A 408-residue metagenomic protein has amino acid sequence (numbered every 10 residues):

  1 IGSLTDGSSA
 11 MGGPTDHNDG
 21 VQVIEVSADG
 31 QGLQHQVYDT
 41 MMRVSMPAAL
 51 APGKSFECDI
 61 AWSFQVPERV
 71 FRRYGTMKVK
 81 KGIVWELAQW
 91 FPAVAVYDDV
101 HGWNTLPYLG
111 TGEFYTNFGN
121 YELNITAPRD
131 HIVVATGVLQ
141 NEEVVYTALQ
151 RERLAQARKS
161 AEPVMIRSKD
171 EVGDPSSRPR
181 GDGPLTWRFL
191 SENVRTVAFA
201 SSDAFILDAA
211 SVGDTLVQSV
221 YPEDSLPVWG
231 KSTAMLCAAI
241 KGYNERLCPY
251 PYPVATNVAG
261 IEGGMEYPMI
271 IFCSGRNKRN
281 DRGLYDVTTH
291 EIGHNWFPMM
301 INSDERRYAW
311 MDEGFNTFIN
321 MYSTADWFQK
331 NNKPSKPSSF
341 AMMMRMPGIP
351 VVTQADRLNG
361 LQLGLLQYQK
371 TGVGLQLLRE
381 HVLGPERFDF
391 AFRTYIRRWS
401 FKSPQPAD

Functional and structural regions predicted by a protein language model:
I1-N18, Y108-E113, F118-P128, A407: Surface-exposed beta-strand/loop patches in extracellular or lumenal glycoproteins
T5-K80, E171-D182, T186-W187: A surface-exposed beta-strand-loop module
V37, E68-M77, V134-G137, F199-S201 (+4 more regions): Short, solvent-exposed loop/turn and secondary-structure capping segments
V37, G53, T116-F118, D182 (+2 more regions): Short coil/turn motifs at beta-sheet boundaries
D39-T40, A49, A61-P67, M77 (+6 more regions): An acidic- and aromatic-residue-enriched active-site/binding cleft used to recognize and process polar
M42, A49-A135: Surface-exposed, acidic/Ser/Thr-rich flexible loop segments
P92-W103, L109-T289, F318: Hydrophobic helix-coil surface modules that form long, contiguous segments used for peptide/substrate interaction
F189, Q218-D408: Hydrophobic alpha-helical and helix-loop surface patches within well-folded domains that function as non-catalytic
